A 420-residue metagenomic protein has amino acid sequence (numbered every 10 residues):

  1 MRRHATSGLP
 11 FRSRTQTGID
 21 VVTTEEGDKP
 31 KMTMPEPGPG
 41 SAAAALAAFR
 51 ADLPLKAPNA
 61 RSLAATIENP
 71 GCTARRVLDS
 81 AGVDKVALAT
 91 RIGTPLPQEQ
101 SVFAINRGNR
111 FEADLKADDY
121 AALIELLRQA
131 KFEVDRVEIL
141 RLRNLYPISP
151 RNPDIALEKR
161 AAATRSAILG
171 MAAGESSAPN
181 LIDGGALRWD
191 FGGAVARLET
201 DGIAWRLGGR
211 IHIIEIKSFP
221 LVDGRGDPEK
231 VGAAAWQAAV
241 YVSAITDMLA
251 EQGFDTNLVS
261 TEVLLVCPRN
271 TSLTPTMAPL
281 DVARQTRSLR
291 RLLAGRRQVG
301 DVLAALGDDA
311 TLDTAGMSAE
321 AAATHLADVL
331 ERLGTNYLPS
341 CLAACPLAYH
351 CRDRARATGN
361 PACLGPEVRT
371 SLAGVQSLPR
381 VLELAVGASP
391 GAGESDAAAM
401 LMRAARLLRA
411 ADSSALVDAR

Functional and structural regions predicted by a protein language model:
R2-W205: Metal-dependent nuclease catalytic cores that hydrolyze phosphodiester bonds in DNA/RNA, characterized by
G38, A156, R160, R291-G295 (+2 more regions): Non-membrane alpha-helical secondary structure
A178-P179, G185-G295: Mg2+/Mn2+-dependent nuclease catalytic core
T271-L333, A373: A broadly conserved sequence feature marking short terminus-proximal activation segments in nucleic acid-centric
D313-L364: Cysteine-cluster motifs in flexible loop/terminal segments that predominantly coordinate metals
R356-R420: C-terminal non-catalytic accessory extensions
